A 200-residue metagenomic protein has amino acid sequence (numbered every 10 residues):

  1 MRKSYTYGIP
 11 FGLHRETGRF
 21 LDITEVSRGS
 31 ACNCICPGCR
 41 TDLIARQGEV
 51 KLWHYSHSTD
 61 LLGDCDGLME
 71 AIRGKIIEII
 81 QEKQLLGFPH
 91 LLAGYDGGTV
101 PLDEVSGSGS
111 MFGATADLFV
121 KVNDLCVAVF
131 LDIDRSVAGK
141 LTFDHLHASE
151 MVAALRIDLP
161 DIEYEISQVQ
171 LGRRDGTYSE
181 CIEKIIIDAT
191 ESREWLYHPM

Functional and structural regions predicted by a protein language model:
M1-W53, T59-M200: Intrinsically disordered, low-complexity linker/tail regions enriched in polar/charged residues
